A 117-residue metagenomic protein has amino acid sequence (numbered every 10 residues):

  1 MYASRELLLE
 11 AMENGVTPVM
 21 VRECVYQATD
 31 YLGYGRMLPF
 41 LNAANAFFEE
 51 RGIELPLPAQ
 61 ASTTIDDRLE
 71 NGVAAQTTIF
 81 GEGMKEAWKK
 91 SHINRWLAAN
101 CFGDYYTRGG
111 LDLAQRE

Functional and structural regions predicted by a protein language model:
M1, C24-T29, L41, L97 (+1 more regions): Short alpha-helical scaffolding segments that buttress acidic/His motifs in well-ordered protein cores
M1-Y2, E117: Amphipathic, charged-and-aliphatic alpha-helical interface segments that function as noncatalytic docking
Y2-A3, R36-M37: Short, conserved acidic/polar surface loops in the N-terminal third of protein domains
S4-Q27, T107: A cross-kingdom feature marking solvent-exposed beta-strand/loop segments within repeated, beta-rich binding/scaffold
L9-E13, M37-R116: Acidic, glycine/proline-rich low-complexity segments that act as flexible tails and inter-domain linkers
